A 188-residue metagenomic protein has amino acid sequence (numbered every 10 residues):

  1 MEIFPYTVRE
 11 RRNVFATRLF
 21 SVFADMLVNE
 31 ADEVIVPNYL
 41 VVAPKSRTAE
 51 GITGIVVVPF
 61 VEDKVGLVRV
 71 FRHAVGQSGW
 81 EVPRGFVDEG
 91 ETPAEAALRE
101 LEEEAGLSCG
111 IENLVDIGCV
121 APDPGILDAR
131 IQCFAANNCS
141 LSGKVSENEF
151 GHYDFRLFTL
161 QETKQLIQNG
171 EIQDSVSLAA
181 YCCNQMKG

Functional and structural regions predicted by a protein language model:
M1-R12, F20-S21: A short, amphipathic edge element
E2, R11, P44-K45, G51-R99: Conserved Nudix-box catalytic region and its N-terminal flanking loop in Nudix hydrolases and closely related
R12-N13, P44-K45, G118-D123: Short, solvent-exposed loop/turn elements at beta->coil junctions and helix N-caps that rim active or binding pockets
V14-V56: Acidic, metal-coordinating catalytic segment for phosphate/diphosphate chemistry, firing primarily on the Nudix
Y39-V41, F71, P122: Residue-level structural signal for beta-strand termini and adjacent loop
T53-V56, V61, V87-V176: Unchanged
L178-G188: Short, amphipathic C-terminal "tail helix"
